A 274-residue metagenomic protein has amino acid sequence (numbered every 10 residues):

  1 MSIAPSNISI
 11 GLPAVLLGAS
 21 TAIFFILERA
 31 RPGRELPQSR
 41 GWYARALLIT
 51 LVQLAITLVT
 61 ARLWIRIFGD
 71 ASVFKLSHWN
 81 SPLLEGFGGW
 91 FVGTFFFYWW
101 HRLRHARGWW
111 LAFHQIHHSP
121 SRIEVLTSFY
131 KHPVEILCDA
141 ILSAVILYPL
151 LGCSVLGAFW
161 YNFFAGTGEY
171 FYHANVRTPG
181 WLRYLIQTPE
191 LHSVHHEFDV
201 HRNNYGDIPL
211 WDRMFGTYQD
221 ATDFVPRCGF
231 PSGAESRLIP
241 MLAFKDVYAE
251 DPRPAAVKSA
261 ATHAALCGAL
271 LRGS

Functional and structural regions predicted by a protein language model:
S2-N7, G11-V15, W110, S119-Y130 (+3 more regions): Cytosolic/stromal cytosol-facing helical appendages immediately following the last transmembrane segment
S2-N7, P37, G41, R62-F87 (+4 more regions): Membrane interface segments of multi-pass transport proteins and intramembrane proteases
A14-L17, L76-R104, A158-F159: Membrane-embedded alpha-helical segments that form the functional core of polytopic membrane enzymes, especially those
A19-R31, F91-A106, N162-T178, T188-V194: Transmembrane alpha-helical segments that form the membrane-embedded catalytic/substrate-channel core of multi-pass
S20-A46, A61-H78, D223-R227: Membrane-helix interface linkers and caps
R34-I56, S119-K131: Juxtamembrane helix-capping/reentrant segments at transmembrane boundaries
Q53-T60, P133-L147: Core segments of transmembrane alpha-helices that mediate helix-helix packing or line hydrophobic substrate/ligand
